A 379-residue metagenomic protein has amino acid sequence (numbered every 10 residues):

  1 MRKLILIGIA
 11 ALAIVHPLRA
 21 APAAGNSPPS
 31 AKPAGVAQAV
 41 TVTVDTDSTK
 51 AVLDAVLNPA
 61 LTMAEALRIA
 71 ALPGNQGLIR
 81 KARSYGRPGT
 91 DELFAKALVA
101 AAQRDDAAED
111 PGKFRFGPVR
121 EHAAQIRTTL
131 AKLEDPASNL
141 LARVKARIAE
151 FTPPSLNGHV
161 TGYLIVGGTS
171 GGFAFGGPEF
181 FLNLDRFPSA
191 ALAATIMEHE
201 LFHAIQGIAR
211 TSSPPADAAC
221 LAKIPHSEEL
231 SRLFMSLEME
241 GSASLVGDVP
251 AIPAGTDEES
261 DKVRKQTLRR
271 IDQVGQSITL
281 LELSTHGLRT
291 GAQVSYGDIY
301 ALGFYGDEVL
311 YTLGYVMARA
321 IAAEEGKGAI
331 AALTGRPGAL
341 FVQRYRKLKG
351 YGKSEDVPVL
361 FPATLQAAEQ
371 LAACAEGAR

Functional and structural regions predicted by a protein language model:
M1-L4: Positively charged n-region of N-terminal signal peptides that target proteins for export
I7-H16: Bacterial N-terminal signal peptides
L18-G25: Boundary at the C-terminal end of the N-terminal hydrophobic targeting segment
P28-E109, S354-P358, T364, C374: N-terminal mature-domain "stem" immediately C-terminal to a signal peptide or N-terminal signal-anchor/transmembrane
K32-T43, K50-A51, P188, L192 (+3 more regions): Short, solvent-exposed segments of well-ordered alpha helices
V52-P59, I69, P73, R147-F151 (+6 more regions): Structured segments of extracytoplasmic/periplasmic soluble domains in secreted or envelope-associated proteins
A107-R264: Acidic/His-rich structured neighborhood in mature extracellular/periplasmic domains
V263-R379: Pan-zinc metallopeptidase signature
